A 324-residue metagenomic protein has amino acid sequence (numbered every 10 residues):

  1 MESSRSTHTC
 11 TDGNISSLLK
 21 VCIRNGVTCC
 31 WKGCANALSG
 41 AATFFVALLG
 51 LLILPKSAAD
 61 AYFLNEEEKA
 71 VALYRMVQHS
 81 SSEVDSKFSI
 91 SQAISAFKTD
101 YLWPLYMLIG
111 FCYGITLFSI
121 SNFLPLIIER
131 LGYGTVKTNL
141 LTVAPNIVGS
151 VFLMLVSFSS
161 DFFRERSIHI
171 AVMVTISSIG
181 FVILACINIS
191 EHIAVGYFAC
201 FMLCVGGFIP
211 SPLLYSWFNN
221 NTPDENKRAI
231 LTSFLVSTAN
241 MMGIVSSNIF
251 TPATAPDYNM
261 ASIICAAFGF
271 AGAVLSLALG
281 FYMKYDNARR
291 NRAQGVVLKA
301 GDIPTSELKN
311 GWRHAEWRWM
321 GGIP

Functional and structural regions predicted by a protein language model:
M1, T9-T11, I209-D224: Intracellular juxtamembrane helix-capping segments at the cytosolic ends of symmetry-related transmembrane helices
S4-H8, D12-V27, I128-E129, S159-R164 (+1 more regions): Interfacial helix-cap and linker-helix signal at transmembrane-aqueous boundaries of multi-pass secondary transporters
I23-R24, T28, I189, W217-A229 (+1 more regions): Paired intracellular helix-loop junctions of major facilitator superfamily
W31, K137, K227-F234: Cytoplasmic loop-to-transmembrane helix junctions
L51-S86, D257-P324: Intracellular terminal tails of multi-pass secondary transporters
S91-F158, S211, Y215-S216, A229 (+1 more regions): Extracytoplasmic gate region of multi-pass secondary transporters
D161-T175, I193, N226: Cytoplasmic membrane-interface "Motif A"-like loop-to-helix N-cap segments of 12-TM Major Facilitator Superfamily
V172-I189: C-terminal ends and interior cores of transmembrane alpha-helices in multi-pass membrane transporters/permeases
